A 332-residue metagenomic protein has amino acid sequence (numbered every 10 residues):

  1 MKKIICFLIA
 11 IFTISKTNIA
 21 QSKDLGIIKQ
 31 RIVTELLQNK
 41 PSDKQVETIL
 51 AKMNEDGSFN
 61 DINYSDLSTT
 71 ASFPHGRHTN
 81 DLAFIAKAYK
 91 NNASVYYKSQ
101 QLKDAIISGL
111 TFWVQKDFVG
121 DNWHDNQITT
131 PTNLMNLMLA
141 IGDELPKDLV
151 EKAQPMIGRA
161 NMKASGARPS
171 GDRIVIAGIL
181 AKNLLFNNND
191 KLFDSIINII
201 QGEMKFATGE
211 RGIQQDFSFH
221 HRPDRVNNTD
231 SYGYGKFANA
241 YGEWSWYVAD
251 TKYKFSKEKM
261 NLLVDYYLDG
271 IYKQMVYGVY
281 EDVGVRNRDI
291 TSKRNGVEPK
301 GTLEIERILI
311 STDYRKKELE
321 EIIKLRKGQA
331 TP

Functional and structural regions predicted by a protein language model:
M1-K23: Bacterial Sec-dependent N-terminal signal peptides
K3, S42-D43: Short hydrophobic/aromatic segments of transmembrane alpha-helices and their interfaces
L8, S15, V33-T34, D250 (+1 more regions): Charged, low-complexity surface segments at secondary-structure and domain boundaries
I9-A10, D24, P41-S42, N189-L192: Alpha-helix capping and helix-coil boundary motifs
Q21-S42: Extreme N-terminal leader/anchor segments
D43-V46, V150, R315-L319: Alpha-helix initiation and N-capping motif
E47-P299: Aromatic-lined, polymer-binding surfaces characteristic of secreted/periplasmic polysaccharide-degrading enzymes
V276-P332: Long, K/E/R/D-enriched contiguous segments that form extended
